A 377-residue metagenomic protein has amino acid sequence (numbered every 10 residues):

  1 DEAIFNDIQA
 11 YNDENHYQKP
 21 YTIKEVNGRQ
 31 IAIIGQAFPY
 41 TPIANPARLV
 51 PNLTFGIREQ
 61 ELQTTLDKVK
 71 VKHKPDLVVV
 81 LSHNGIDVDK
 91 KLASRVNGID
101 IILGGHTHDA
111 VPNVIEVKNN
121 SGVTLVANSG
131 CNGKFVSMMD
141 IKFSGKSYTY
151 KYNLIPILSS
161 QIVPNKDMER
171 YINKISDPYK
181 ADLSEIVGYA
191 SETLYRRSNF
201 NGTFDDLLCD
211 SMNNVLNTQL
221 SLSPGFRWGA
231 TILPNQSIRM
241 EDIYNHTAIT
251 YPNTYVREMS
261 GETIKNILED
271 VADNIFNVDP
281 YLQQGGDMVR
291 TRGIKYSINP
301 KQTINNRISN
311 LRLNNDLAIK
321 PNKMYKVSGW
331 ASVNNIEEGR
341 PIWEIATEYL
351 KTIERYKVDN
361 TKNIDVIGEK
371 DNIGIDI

Functional and structural regions predicted by a protein language model:
D1-S159, N199-S211, I275, K357 (+1 more regions): Acidic, metal/ion-coordinating pockets
V50, I57, G130-I377: Catalytic centers of hydrolytic enzymes
